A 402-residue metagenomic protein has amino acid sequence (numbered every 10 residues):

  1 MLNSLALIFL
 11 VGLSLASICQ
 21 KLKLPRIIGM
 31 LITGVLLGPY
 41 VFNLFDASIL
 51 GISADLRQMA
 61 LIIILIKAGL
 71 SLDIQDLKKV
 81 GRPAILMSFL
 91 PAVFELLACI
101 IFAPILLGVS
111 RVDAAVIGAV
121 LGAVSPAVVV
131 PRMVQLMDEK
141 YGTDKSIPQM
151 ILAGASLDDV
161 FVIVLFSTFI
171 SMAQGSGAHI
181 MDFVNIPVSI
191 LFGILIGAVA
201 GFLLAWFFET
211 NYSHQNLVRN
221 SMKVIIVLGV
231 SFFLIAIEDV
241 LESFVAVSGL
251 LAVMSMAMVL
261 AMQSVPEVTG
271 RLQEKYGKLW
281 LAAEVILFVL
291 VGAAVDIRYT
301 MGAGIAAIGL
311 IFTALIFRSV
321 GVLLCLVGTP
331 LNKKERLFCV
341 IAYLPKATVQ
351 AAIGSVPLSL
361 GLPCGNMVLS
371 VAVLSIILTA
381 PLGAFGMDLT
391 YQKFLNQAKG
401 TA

Functional and structural regions predicted by a protein language model:
M1-I8, I49-I66, R111-P126, I186-V199 (+3 more regions): Structural signature of hydrophobic alpha-helical transmembrane segments
L2-S17, L157, I163, S167-I286 (+2 more regions): Core mid-bundle transmembrane helix pairs that form the ion/substrate translocation pathway in diverse multi-pass
V11-L22, I66-K79, V129-G142, F202-H214 (+3 more regions): C-terminal ends of transmembrane helices
C19-L22, L36-P83, T210-K223, S231-G309 (+1 more regions): Membrane-interface junctions of multi-pass transporters
M30-V41, M87-I100, M150-I163, S221-A236 (+2 more regions): Small-residue-rich segments of transmembrane alpha-helices in multi-pass membrane proteins, especially helix faces
N43-I52, A103-G108, M172-P187, V240-L241 (+3 more regions): Membrane-interface helix termini and inter-helical loops of multi-pass transporters
I74, K78-G142, V289, I297-L395: Transmembrane alpha-helices that form the ion-translocation and gating core of multi-pass ion transport proteins
Y141-L157, F161, I180-V184, R271 (+2 more regions): Membrane-interface alpha-helices at helix entry/exit sites of multi-pass transporters
